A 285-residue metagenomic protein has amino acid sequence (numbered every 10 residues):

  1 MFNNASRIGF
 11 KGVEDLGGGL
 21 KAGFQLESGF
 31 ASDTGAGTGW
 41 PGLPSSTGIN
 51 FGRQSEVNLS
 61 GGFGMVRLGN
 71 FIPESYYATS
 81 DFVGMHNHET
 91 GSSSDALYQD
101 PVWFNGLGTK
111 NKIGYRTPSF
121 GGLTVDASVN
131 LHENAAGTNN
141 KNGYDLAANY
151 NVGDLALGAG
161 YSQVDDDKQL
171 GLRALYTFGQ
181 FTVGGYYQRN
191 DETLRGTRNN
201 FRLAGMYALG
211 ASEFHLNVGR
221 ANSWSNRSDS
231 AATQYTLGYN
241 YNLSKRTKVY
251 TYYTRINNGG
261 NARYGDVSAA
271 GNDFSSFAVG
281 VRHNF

Functional and structural regions predicted by a protein language model:
M1-F2, T47-I49, F104-L107, T138-N140 (+5 more regions): Short sequence motifs at beta-strands and strand-loop junctions characteristic of Gram-negative outer-membrane
M1-H132, N140, N149-G153: Outer membrane beta-barrel
R7-G9, Q54-E56, K112-G114, D145-A147 (+4 more regions): Membrane-embedded beta-strand positions in outer-membrane beta-barrel channels/transporters
E27-G29, F71-P73, L107, S128-H132 (+6 more regions): Outer-membrane beta-barrel pore domains and translocons
A36-T38, A78-H86, N139, G171 (+3 more regions): Outer-membrane beta-barrel and related beta-rich outer-membrane complex signature in Gram-negative bacteria
P41-G42, N190-D191, N222-N226, R263-A269: Extracellular loop and loop/strand-boundary signature of outer-membrane beta-barrel proteins
K141-N242, T254: Detector for outer-membrane/organellar transmembrane beta-barrel domains, recognizing the amphipathic beta-strand
N272-F285: Outer-membrane beta-barrel "beta-signal"
